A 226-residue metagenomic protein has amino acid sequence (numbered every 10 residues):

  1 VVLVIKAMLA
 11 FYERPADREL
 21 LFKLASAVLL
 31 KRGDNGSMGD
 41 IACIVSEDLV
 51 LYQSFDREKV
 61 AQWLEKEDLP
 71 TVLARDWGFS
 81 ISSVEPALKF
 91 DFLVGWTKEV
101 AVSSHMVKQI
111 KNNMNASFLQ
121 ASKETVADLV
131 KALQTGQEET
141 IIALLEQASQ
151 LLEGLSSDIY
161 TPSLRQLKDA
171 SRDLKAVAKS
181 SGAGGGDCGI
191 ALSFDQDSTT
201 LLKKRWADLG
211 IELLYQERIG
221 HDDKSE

Functional and structural regions predicted by a protein language model:
V1-V2, I41: Short alpha-helical patches at coil-to-helix transitions and adjacent helical residues in well-structured domains
V2-F11: Stable alpha-helical structural segments in soluble proteins, enriched in small hydrophobic residues
A10-P15, K23-N35, I41-A183, I190-E226: C-terminal nucleotide
